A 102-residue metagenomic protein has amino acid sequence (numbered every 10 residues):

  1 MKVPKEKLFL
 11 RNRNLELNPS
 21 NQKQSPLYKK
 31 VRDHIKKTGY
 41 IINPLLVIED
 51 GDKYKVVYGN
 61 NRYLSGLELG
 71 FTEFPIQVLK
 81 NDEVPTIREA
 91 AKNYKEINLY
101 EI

Functional and structural regions predicted by a protein language model:
M1-L79, R88-A91: Short, charged/polar connector segments at secondary-structure boundaries
K95-I102: Alpha-helical interaction elements
